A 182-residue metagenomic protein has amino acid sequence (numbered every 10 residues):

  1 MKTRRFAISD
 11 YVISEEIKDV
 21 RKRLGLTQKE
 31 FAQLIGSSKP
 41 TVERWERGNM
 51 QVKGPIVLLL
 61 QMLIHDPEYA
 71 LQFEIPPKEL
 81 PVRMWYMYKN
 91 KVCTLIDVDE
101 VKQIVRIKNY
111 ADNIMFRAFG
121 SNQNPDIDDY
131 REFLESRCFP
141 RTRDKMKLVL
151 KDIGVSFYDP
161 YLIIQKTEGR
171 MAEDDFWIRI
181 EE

Functional and structural regions predicted by a protein language model:
K2-R23, T27-K29, Q33-L34, S38-P40 (+2 more regions): Phosphate/dinucleotide-binding and metal-coordinating scaffold of catalytic cores in nucleotide-dependent enzymes
